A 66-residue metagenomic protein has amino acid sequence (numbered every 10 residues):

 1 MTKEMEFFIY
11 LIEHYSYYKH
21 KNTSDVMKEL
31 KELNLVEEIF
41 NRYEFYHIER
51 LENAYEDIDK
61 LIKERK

Functional and structural regions predicted by a protein language model:
M1-D25: N-terminal acidic leader/helix
M1-F7, F40, E44, R50: Charged, low-complexity, helix/coiled-coil-prone segments
L11, L30-L35, L51, L61: Generic detector of leucine side chains in alpha-helical contexts
Y15, K19-K21, E29, A54 (+1 more regions): Functionally constrained cores in energy, signaling, and assembly domains
K19-T23, E38, L51, K66: Residue-level signal for secondary-structure boundary elements
T23-L30, N34-R42: Amphipathic, hydrophobic secondary-structure cores in small proteins
Y43-K66: Long, compositionally biased
